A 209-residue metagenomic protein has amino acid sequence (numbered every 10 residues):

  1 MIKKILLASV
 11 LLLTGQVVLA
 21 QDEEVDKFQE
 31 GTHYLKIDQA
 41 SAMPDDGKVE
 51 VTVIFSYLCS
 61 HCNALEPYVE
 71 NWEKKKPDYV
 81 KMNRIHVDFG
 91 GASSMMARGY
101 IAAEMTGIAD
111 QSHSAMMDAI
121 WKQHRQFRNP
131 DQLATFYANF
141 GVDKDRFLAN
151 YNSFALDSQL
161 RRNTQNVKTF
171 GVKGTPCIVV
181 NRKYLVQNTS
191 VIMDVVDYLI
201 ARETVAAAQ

Functional and structural regions predicted by a protein language model:
I2-G91, R161-T164, K168-T169, A201-Q209: Extracytoplasmic thiol/disulfide redox context detector
Q21, S56, N139-Q209: C-terminal cap of thioredoxin/glutaredoxin-like
T32-I37, C62-L65, M96-I101, F127-D131 (+1 more regions): Short acidic/polar alpha-helix capping motifs at helix-coil junctions
Y57-H61, D88-A92, D118-Q123, L156 (+1 more regions): Solvent-exposed loop/turn segments at secondary-structure junctions within structured extracellular/periplasmic domains
H61, I108, S112, D143 (+1 more regions): Short phosphate-engaging motifs
E66-E73, M96-Y100, H113, P130 (+4 more regions): Extracytoplasmic/secreted envelope proteins and their assembly/folding machinery, especially bacterial periplasmic
K76-T106, D110-A138: Structural microenvironment flanking redox-active thiols in thiol-disulfide oxidoreductases
